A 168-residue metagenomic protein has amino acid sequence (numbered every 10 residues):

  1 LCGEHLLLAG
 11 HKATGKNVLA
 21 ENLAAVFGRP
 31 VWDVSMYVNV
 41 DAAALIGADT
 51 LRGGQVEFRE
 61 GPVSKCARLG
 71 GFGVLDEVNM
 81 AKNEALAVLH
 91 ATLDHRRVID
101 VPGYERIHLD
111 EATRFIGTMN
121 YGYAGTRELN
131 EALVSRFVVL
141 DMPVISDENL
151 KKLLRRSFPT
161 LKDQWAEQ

Functional and structural regions predicted by a protein language model:
L1-Q168: AAA+ P-loop NTPase catalytic core and its hallmark functional loops
